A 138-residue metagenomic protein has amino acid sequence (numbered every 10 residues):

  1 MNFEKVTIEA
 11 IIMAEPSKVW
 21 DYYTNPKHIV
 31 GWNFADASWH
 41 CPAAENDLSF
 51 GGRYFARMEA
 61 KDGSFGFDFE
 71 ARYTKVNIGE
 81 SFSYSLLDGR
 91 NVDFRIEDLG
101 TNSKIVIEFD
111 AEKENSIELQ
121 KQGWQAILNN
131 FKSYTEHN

Functional and structural regions predicted by a protein language model:
M1-H40: Hydrophobic ligand-binding cavity/cleft-lining segments
K5-T7, G66-E70, G89-D93: Short, surface-exposed coil-to-beta transition loops
T7-M13, D47, R57, R72 (+1 more regions): Generic structural detector for well-ordered beta-strands
P16-S17, L48-S49, T74-G79, R95-K104: A short, structured loop/turn motif at beta-sheet edges
V19-W20, I29, Y54-A56, Y73 (+3 more regions): Hydrophobic pocket/interface hotspot
C41-Y84: Glycine-rich portal/gate segments that line the openings of hydrophobic small-molecule binding cavities
S81-A126, F131: Beta-strand/loop substructures that line and gate deep hydrophobic ligand-binding cavities in soluble
Y134-N138: Short, highly charged C-terminal tails/helix-capping segments
